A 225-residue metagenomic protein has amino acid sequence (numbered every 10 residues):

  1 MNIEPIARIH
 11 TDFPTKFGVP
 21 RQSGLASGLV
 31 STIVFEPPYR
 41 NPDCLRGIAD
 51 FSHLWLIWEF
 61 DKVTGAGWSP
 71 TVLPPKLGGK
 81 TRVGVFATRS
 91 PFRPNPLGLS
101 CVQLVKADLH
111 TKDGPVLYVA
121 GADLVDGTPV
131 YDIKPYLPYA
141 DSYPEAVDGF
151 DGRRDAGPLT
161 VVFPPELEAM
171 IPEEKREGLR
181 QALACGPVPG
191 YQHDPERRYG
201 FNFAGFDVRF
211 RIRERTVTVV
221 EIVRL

Functional and structural regions predicted by a protein language model:
M1-L97, L109-Y118, A122-L225: Mixed-charge, low-complexity intrinsically disordered regions
V102-D108: Conserved positions in beta-strands of structured domains
